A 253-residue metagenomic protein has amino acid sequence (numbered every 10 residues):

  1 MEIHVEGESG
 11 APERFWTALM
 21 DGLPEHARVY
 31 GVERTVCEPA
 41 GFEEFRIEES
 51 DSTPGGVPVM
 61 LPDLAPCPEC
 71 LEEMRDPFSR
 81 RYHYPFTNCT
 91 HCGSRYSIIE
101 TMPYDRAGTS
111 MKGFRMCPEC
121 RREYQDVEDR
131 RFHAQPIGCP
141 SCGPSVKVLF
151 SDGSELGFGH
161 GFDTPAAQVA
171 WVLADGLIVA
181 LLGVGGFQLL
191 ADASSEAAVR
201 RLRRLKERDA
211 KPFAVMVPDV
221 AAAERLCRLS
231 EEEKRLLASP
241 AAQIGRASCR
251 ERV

Functional and structural regions predicted by a protein language model:
M1-P136, P140, P144-K147: Intrinsically disordered, low-complexity, mixed-charge
E2-H4, G153-G157, V184-A191, P218-V220: Conserved short loop/turn motifs at secondary-structure junctions
E8-M20, E33, G157-F162, L181 (+2 more regions): Long C-terminal interaction/binding lobes of large macromolecular proteins
F86, R95-S97, S145-K147, L177-A180 (+2 more regions): Structural motif
P118, G138-G143, L149, I178-L181 (+2 more regions): Intrinsically disordered, low-complexity segments enriched in small residues
C142-D175: N- or domain-start disorder-to-order transition segments that initiate the globular core
I178, G186-S248: A phosphate-binding glycine/aspartate-rich beta-alpha loop in the early core of alpha/beta enzymes
E251-V253: Positively charged, low-complexity/disordered segments
